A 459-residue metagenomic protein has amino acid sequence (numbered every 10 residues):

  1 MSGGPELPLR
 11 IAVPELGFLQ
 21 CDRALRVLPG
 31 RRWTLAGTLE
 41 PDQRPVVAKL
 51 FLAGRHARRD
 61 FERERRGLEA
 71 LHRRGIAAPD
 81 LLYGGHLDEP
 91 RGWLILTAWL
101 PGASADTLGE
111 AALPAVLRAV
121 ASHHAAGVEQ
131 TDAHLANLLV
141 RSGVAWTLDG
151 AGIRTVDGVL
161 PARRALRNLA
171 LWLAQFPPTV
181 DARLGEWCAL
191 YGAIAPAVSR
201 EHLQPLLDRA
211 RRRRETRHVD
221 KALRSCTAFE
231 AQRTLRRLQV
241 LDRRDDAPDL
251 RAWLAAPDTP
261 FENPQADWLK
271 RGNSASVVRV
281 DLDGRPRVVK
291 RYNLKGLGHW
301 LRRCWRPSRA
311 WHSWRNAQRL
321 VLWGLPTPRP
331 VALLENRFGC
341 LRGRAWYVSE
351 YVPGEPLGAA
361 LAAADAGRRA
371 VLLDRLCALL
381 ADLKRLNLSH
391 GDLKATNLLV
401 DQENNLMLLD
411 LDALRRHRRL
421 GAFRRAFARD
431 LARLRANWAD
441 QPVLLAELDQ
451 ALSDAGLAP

Functional and structural regions predicted by a protein language model:
M1-D22, L203-Q265: Juxta-kinase regulatory segment immediately upstream of eukaryotic protein kinase catalytic domains
A12-A103, R118-Q130, P248-E355, A381-L386: Conserved ATP-binding subdomain of kinase catalytic cores across diverse folds
R65, W99, G150-A151, Y351 (+3 more regions): Generic detector of well-ordered alpha-helical packing
S104-G109, L357-D365: AlphaC helix of the protein kinase catalytic domain
A111-A119, R368-L379: Conserved alphaE helix
A133-V140, L393-V400: Hydrophobic residue at the +6 position relative to the catalytic HRD Asp in the kinase catalytic loop
W146-E215, L406-P459: C-lobe/activation-segment region of protein kinase-like
